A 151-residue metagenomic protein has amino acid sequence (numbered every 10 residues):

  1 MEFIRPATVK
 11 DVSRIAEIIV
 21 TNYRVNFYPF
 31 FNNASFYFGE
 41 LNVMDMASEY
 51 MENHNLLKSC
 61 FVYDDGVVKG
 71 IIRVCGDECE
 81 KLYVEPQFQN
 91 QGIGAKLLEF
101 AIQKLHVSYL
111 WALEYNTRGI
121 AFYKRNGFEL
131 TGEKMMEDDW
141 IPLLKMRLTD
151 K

Functional and structural regions predicted by a protein language model:
F3-E17: A short beta-loop-alpha structural element at the N-terminal edge of CoA-dependent acyl/N-acetyltransferase catalytic
V20-Y50: Conserved GNAT-fold acetyl-CoA-binding loop/helix
V62, G66-Y83: Conserved beta-strand in the GNAT
V68-G70, G94, G132: A structural microfeature
E78-Q89, A112-L113: A short, internal acetyl-CoA/4′-phosphopantetheine-binding micro-motif in the GNAT/acyltransferase core
V84, N90-Q103, A121, R125: Conserved acetyl-CoA-binding loop-helix of GNAT-fold acetyltransferases
Q103-Y115: Conserved GNAT acetyl-CoA-binding A-motif
W111-L113, E129-K145: Conserved catalytic-core motifs of GNAT/GCN5-like acyltransferases
